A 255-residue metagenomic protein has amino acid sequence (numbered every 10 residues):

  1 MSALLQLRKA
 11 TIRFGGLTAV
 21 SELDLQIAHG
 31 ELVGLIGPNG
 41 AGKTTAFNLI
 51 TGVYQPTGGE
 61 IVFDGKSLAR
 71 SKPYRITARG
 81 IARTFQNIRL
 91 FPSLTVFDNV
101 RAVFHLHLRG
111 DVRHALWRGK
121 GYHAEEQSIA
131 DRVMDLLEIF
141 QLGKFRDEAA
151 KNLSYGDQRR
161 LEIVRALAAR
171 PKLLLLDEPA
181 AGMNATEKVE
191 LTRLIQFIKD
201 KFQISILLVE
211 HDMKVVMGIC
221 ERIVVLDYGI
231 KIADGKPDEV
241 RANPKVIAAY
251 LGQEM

Functional and structural regions predicted by a protein language model:
S2-M255: Glycine-rich phosphate-binding loops of nucleotide-dependent enzymes
